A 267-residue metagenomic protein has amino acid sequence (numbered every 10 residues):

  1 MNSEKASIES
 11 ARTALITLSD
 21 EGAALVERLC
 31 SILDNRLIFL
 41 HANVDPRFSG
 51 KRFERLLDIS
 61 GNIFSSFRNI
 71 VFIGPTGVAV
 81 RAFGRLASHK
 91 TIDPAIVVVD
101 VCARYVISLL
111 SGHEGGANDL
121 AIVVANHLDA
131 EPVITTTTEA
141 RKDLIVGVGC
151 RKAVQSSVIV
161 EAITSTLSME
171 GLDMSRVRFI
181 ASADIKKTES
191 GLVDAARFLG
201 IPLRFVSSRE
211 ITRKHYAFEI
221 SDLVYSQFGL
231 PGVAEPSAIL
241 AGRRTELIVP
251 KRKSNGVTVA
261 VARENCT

Functional and structural regions predicted by a protein language model:
M1-E9, S157-I163: Short N-terminal or domain-adjacent regulatory/targeting segments
S7-D20, I145-G149, S182, T245-K251: Short hydrophobic beta-strand segments
L18-G191, G256-T267: Conserved mixed alpha/beta catalytic, RNA-binding, or beta-rich assembly cores of soluble enzyme, regulatory
F39, V133, P202-V206, I248: General small-molecule cofactor/ligand-binding pocket signal
G115-N126, I220-E235: A polyampholytic, Gly/Pro-enriched intrinsically disordered region
L128, F198-L199, R243: Short, structured coil segments at secondary-structure junctions
A196-Y225, G229: Conserved phosphate-binding/catalytic loops in two-lobed NTP-binding clefts
A234-T267: C-terminal edge-of-domain segments
